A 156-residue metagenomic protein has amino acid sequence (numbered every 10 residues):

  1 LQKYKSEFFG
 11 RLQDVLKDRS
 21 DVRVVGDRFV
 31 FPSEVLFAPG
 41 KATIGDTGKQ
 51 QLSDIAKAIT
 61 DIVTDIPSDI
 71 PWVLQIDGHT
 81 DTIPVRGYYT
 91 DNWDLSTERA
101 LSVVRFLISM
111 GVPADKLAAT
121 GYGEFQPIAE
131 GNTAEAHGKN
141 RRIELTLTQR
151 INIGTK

Functional and structural regions predicted by a protein language model:
L1-V25, V30, T43: Extracellular/lumenal/periplasmic "stalk" regions immediately C-terminal to a signal peptide or transmembrane helix
Q2, S6, L36-A58, V63 (+2 more regions): Periplasmic OmpA-like peptidoglycan-binding domain that tethers envelope proteins to the cell wall
R11, V15, A58, I62-D65: Generic non-transmembrane alpha-helical segments
V15, V22, P67-D69, M110 (+1 more regions): Generic structural signal for beta-strand residues in well-ordered domains
D21, G26-L36, P67-P71, T82: Short, charged, surface-exposed interaction patches
